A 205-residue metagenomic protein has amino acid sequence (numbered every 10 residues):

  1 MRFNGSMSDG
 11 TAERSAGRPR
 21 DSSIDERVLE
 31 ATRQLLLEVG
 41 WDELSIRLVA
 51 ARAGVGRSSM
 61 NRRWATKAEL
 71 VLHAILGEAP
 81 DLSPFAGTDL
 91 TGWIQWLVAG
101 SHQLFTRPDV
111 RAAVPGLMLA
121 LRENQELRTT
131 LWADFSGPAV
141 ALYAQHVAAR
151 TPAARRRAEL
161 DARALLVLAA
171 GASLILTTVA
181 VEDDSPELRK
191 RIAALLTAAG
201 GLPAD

Functional and structural regions predicted by a protein language model:
M1-E13, G137, A141, Q145-A149 (+4 more regions): C-terminal peripheral helix-coil segments that are non-catalytic and often amphipathic
M1-R52, S58, E69: Basic, helix-initiating cap at the start of DNA-binding domains
E43, T66-V71, D81, I94: Short amphipathic alpha-helical segment with a characteristic S/N-K-E followed by hydrophobic residues
I46, I75-L82: Short, basic, alpha-helical segments at the C-terminal edge of helix-turn-helix-like DNA-binding modules
A74-I75, T106-A133: Amphipathic alpha-helical segments used for helix-helix packing
L82-R111, A162-L165: Hydrophobic alpha-helical connector segments
G92, P115, Q125-P152: Amphipathic alpha-helical packing segments from all-alpha helical-bundle domains
